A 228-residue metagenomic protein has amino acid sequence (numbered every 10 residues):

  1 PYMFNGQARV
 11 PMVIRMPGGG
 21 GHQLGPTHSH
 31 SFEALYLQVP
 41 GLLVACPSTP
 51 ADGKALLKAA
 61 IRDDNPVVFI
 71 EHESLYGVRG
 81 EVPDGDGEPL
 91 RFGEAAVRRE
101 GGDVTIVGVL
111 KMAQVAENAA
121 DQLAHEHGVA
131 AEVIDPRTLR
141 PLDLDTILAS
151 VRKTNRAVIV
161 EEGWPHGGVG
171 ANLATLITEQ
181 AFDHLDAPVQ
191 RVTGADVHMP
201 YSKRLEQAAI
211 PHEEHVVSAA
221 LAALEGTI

Functional and structural regions predicted by a protein language model:
Y2-D63: Conserved thiamine diphosphate
Q7-V13, G21-G25, E73-I228: Thiamine diphosphate
D64-P66, D103: Short, surface-exposed beta-edge/turn micro-motifs
